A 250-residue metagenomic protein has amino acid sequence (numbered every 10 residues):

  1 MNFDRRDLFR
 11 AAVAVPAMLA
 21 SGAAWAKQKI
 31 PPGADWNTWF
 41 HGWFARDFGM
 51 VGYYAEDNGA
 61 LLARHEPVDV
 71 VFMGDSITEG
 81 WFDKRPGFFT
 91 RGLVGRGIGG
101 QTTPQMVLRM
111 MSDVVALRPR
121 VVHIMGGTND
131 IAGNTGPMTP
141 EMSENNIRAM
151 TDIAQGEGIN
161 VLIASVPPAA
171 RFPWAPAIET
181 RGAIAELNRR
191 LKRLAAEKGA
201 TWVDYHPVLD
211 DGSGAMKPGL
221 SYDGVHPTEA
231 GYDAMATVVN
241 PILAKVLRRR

Functional and structural regions predicted by a protein language model:
M1-V71, D83, G87-F88, L117 (+4 more regions): N-terminal secretory targeting modules
K27, P167-R250: Catalytic His-Asp segment of secreted/periplasmic serine-dependent ester chemistry enzymes
R46-V51, I98-T102, T180: Short, flexible loop segments at the rims of nucleotide/cofactor-binding pockets, characterized by
N58-D69, V107-L117, R148-Q155: Short amphipathic alpha-helices and their capping/turn segments at secondary-structure boundaries
F72-M73, T78-I98, T103-N145, P167-A169: Oxyanion-hole/transition-state-stabilizing segment in secreted/luminal serine hydrolases and related acyltransferases
T139-I147, R181-L187: Charged helix-capping and loop-helix junction motifs
E157-I159: A short helix->loop->beta-strand "cap" motif at the edges of active sites that frequently abuts
